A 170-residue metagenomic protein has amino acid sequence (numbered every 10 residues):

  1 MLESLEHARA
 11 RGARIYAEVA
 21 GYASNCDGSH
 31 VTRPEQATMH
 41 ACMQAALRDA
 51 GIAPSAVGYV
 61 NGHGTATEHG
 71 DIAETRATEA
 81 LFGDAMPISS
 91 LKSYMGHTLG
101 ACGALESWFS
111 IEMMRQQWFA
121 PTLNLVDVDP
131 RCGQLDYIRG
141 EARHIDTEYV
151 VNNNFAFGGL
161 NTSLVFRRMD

Functional and structural regions predicted by a protein language model:
M1-H7, C102-D170: Conserved beta-strand-centric core segments of catalytic alpha/beta enzyme folds
L2-I52, A56-Y59: Condensing-enzyme catalytic core mediating Claisen C-C bond formation in acyl metabolism
I15-E18, E35-M43, A53-A56, G70-T78 (+5 more regions): General structural feature for long, well-ordered alpha-helical segments within catalytic domains of soluble enzymes
Y22-Q36, G62-D71, A85-L135: Acyl-CoA/ACP chain-elongation machinery
C42-A50, L81, S110, M114: Stable alpha-helical structural segments in soluble proteins, enriched in small hydrophobic residues
Y59-G62, N152: Conserved beta-strand positions
A80-G83, A142-R143: Short, conserved catalytic or adaptor-binding loops enriched in Gly and charged residues
